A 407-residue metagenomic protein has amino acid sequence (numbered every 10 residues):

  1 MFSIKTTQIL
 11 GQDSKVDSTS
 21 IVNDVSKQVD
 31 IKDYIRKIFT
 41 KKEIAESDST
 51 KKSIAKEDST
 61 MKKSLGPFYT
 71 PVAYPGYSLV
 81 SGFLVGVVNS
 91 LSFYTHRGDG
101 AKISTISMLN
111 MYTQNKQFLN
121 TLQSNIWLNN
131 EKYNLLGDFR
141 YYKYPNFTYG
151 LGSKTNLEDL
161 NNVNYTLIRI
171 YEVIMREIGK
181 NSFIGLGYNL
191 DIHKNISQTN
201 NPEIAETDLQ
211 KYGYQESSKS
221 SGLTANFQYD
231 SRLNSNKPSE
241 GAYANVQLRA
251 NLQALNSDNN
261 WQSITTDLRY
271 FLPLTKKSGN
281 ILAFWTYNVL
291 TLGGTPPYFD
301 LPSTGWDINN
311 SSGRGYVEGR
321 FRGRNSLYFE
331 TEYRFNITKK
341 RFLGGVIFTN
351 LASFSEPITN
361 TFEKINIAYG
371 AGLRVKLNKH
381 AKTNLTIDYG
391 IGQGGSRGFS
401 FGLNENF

Functional and structural regions predicted by a protein language model:
M1-S18, L272: Bacterial Sec-dependent N-terminal signal peptides
V16-L136, G213-S239, I337-G344, S355 (+2 more regions): Outer-membrane beta-barrel initiation region
D17, K27-I44, E57, L65 (+4 more regions): Transmembrane beta-strand segments of outer-membrane beta-barrel domains in Gram-negative and organellar OMPs
D58, K62, L91-R97, Q123-N130 (+10 more regions): Outer-membrane beta-barrel proteins
M61-T70, P75-K219, R320, N384-T386 (+1 more regions): Gram-negative/organellar outer-membrane beta-barrel architecture
A73, I106-N110, L135-F139, I184-L186 (+7 more regions): Membrane-embedded beta-strand positions of outer-membrane beta-barrel proteins
N195, T199-S221, K277-G279, P297 (+4 more regions): Outer-membrane beta-barrel transmembrane domain signature
N234-T338, L343: C-terminal outer-membrane beta-barrel translocator/porin domains of Gram-negative envelope proteins and their
